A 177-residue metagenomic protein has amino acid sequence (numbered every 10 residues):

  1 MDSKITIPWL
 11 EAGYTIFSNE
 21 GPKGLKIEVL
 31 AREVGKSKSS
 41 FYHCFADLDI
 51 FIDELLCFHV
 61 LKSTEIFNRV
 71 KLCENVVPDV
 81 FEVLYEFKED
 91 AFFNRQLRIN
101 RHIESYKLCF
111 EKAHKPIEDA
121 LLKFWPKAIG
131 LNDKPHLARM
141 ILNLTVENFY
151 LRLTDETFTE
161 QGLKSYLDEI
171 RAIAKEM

Functional and structural regions predicted by a protein language model:
D2-I16, L30, L55-H59, S63: Generic hydrophobic, amphipathic alpha-helix propensity
P8, A12, I16-I50: Helix-turn-helix
F17, I52-L55, H59, S63 (+2 more regions): Hydrophobic recognition helices of helix-based DNA-binding modules
F45, F51-H59, F110-A113: Alpha-helical DNA-contacting segments of helix-turn-helix folds
E54, E65-F92: Hydrophobic alpha-helical connector segments
F67-V70, R95-H102, R152-T157, M177: Secondary-structure edge/capping motif, primarily at the C-terminal ends of alpha-helices and the immediately following
F81-K115, N148-L151: Amphipathic alpha-helical segments used for helix-helix packing
H102-L142, Q161-R171: Amphipathic alpha-helical packing segments from all-alpha helical-bundle domains
